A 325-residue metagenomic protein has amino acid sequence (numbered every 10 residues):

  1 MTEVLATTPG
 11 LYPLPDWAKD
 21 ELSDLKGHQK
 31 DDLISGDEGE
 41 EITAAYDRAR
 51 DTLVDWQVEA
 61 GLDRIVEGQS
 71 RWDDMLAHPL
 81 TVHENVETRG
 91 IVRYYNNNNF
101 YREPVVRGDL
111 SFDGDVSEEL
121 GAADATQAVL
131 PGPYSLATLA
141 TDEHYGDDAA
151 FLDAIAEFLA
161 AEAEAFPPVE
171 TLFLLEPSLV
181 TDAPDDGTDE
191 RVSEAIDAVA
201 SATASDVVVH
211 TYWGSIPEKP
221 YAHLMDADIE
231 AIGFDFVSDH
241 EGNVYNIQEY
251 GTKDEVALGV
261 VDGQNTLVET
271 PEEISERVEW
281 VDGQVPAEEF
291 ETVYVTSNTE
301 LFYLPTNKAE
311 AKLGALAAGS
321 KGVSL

Functional and structural regions predicted by a protein language model:
M1-L325: Domain-level signal for soluble alpha/beta catalytic cores
